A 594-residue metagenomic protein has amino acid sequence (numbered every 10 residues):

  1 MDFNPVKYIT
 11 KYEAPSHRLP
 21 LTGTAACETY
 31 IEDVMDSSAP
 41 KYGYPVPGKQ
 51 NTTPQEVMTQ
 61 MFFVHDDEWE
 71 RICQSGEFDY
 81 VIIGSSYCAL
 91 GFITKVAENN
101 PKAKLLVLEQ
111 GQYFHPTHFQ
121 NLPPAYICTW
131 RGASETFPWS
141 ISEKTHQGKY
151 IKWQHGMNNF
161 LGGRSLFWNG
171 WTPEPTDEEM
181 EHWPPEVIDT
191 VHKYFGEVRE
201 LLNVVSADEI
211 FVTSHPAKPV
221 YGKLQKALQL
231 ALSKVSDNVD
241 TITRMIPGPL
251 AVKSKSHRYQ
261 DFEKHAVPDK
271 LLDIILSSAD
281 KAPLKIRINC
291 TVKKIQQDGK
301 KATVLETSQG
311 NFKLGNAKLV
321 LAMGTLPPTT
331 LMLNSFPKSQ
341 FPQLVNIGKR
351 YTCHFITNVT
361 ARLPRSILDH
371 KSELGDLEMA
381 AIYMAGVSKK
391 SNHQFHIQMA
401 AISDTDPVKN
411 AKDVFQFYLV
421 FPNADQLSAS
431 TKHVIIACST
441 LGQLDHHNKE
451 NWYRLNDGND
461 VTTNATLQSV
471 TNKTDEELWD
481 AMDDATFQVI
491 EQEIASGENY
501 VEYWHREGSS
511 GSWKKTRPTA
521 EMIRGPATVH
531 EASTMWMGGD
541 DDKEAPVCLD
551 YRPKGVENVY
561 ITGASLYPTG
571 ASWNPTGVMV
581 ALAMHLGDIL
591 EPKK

Functional and structural regions predicted by a protein language model:
D2-D79, E98-K102, P592: Extreme N-terminal leader/targeting segments of oxidoreductases
Y12, R18-K49, E178-E179, E186-V292 (+4 more regions): Conserved redox-cofactor binding core of oxidoreductases
P45, K293-Q296, A481-T569, T576: A glycine-rich dinucleotide-binding beta-alpha-beta segment and adjacent secondary-structure elements that constitute
Q55, L344-I347, C353-D480, G525-S533 (+2 more regions): FAD cofactor-binding and catalytic pocket of flavoenzymes
E77-V107: N-terminal Rossmann-like FAD-binding beta1-loop-alpha1 element of flavoenzymes
A97-P123, I295, E306-G386, G563 (+3 more regions): Glycine-rich loop(s) and the adjacent beta-strand/alpha-helix scaffold that form part
H118-F119, P124-V212, D445-D457: Redox-cofactor-proximal catalytic regions of oxidoreductases
I288-T303: A conserved short coil-to-beta-strand element within the FAD-binding core of flavoproteins
